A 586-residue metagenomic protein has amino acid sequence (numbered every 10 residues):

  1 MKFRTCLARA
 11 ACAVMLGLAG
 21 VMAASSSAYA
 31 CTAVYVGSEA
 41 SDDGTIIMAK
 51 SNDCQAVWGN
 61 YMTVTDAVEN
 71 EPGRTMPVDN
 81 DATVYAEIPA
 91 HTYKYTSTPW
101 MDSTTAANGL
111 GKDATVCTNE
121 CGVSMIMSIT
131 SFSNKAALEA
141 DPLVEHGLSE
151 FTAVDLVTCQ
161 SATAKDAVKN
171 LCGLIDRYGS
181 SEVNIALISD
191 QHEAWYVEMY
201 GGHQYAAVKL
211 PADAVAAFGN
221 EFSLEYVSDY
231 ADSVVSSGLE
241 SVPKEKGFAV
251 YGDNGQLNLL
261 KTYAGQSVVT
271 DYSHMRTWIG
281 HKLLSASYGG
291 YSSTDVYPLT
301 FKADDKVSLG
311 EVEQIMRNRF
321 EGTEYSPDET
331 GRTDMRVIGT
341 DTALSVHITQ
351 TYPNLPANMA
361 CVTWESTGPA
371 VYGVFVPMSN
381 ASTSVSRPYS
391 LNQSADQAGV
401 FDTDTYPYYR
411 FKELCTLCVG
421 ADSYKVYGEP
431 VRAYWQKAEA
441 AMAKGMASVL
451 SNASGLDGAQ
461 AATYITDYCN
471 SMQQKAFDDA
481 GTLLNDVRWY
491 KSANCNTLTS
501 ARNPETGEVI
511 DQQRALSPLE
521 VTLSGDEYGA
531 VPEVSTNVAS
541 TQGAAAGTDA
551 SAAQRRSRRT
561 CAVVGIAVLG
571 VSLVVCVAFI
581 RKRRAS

Functional and structural regions predicted by a protein language model:
K2-V14: Bacterial N-terminal signal peptides that target proteins for export
A8, S557-L569: Short, hydrophobic alpha-helical membrane anchors of single-pass surface/secreted proteins
A11-A23: Bacterial N-terminal signal peptides
G20-A30, A552-R559, F579-R583: Sec-dependent signal peptide cleavage junction
C31-E150, N170-P298: A contiguous strand-loop segment
Y325-G455: Substrate-recognition/cap regions that form aromatic- and gly/pro-loop-enriched pockets for small-molecule ligands
V521-R558: C-terminal low-complexity, Ser/Thr- and acidic/Pro-rich disordered "stalk" regions positioned immediately N-terminal
S572-S586: C-terminal membrane-anchoring or membrane-association module
